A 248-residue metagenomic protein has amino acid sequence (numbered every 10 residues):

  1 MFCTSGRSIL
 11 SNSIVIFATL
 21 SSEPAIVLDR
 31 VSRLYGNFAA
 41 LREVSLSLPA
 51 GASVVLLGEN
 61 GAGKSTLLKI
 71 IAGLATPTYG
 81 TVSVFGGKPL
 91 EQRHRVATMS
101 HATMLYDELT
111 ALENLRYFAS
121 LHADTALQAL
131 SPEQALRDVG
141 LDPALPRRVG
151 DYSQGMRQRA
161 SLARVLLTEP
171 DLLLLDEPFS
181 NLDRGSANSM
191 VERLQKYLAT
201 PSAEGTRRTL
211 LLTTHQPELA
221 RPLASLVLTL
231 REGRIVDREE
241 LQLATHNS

Functional and structural regions predicted by a protein language model:
L57-E59: The feature captures the beta-strand-to-loop junction immediately N-terminal to the Walker
A72: Helix-to-loop junction immediately C-terminal to a conserved catalytic motif
G80-Q92: Conserved ABC transporter NBD signature motif
R116, S120, A129-A144: Conserved ABC ATPase "signature" region
L173-D176: Catalytic Walker B motif of ABC-type/P-loop ATPase nucleotide-binding domains
